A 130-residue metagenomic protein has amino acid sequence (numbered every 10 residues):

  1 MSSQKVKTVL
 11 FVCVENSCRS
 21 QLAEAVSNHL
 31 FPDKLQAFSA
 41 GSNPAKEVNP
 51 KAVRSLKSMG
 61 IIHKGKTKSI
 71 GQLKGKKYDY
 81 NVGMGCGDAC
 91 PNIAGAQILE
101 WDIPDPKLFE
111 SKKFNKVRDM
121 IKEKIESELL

Functional and structural regions predicted by a protein language model:
S2-L130: Short polar/charged helix/loop
